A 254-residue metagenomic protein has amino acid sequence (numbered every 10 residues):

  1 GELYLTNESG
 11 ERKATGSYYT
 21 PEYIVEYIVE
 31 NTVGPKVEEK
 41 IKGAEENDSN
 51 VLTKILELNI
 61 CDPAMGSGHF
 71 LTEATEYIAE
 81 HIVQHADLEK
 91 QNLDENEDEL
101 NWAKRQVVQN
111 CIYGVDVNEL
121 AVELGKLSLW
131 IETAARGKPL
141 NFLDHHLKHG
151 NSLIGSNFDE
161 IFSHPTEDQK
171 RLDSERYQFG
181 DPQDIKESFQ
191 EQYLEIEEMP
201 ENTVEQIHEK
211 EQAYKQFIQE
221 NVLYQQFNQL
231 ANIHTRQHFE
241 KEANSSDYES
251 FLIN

Functional and structural regions predicted by a protein language model:
L3-Y4, E8, A14-N254: SAM-dependent methyltransferase catalytic region
